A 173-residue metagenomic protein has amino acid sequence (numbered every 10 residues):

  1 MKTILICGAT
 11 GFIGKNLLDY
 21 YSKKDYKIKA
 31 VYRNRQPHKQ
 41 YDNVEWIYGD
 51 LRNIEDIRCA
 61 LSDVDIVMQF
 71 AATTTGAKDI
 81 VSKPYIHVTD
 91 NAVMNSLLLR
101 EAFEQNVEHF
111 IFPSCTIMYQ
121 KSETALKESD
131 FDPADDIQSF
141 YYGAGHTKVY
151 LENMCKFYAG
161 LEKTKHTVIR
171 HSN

Functional and structural regions predicted by a protein language model:
I4-K24: N-terminal Rossmann NAD(P)H-binding glycine-rich loop of SDR-like oxidoreductase domains
C7, V31, V67-T73, F110-T116 (+1 more regions): SDR active-site strand-loop-helix element
V31-R35, L51: N-terminal Rossmann-fold cofactor-binding loop
R35-N43, C59: Short loop/helix-cap segments at secondary-structure boundaries that form the rim of catalytic
Y48-D90, E104: NAD(P)H-binding glycine-rich loop region in Rossmannoid oxidoreductase-like domains and their noncatalytic homologs
Q69, S96-Y141: Conserved Rossmann-fold NAD(P)-dependent oxidoreductase catalytic core, especially the SDR/UDP-sugar
V88-N95, I111, T147-K148: Short alpha-helix in the Rossmann-fold core of NAD(P)-dependent oxidoreductases
S139-T167: Active-site Tyr-X1-5-Lys
